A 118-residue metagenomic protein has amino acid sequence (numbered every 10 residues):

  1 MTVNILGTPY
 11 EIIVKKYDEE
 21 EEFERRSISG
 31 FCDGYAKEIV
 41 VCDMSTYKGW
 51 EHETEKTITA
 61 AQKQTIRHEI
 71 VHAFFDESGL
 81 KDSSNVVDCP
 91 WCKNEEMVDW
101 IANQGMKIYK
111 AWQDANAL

Functional and structural regions predicted by a protein language model:
M1, Q113-L118: Short intrinsically disordered terminal tails
M1-N4, K15-H52: Catalytic zinc-binding patch centered on the HExxH motif and its immediate surroundings that defines zinc-dependent
T2, A36-E38, H68, S83 (+1 more regions): Low-complexity, intrinsically disordered short peptide segments enriched in small/polar/basic residues
E11-I13: A sequence-level detector of short linear motifs
F23-E24, K56-R67: Phosphate-binding glycine-rich loops and adjacent basic patches that engage nucleotide phosphates, nucleic-acid
G49, K56-A61, D76-D114: Post-HEXXH active-site segment of zinc metalloproteases
Q64-D76: Active-site recognition of the HExxH zinc-binding catalytic motif
